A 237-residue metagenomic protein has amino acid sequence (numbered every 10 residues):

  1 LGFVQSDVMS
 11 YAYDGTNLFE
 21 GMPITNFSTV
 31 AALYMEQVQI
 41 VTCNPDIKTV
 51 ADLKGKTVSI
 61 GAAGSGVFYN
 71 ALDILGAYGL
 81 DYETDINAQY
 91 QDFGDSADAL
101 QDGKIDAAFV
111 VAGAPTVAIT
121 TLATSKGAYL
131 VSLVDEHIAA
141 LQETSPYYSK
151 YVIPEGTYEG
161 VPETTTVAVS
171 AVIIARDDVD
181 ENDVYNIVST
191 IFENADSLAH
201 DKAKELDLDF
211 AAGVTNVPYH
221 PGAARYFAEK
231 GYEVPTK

Functional and structural regions predicted by a protein language model:
L1-K54, A62: Short, glycine-/small- and polar/acidic-enriched structural segments that line small-molecule recognition paths
Q5, M9, N26, T49 (+6 more regions): Stable alpha-helical elements in mature extracytoplasmic
S6-V8, G15-N17, Y82-I174: Pocket-lining segment of extracytoplasmic ligand-binding domains
D7-Y11, E36-Q37, D46-K48, I60 (+5 more regions): Solvent-exposed loop/turn segments at secondary-structure junctions within structured extracellular/periplasmic domains
I24-F27, M35-Q37, G55, E83 (+3 more regions): Extracytoplasmic
M35-D102, G213-G222: Bilobed "Venus flytrap"/periplasmic-binding protein-like clamshell domains and structurally analogous long
K56-T57, A63-D73, Y147-P218: Ligand-binding clefts/hinges and TM-proximal coupling segments of bilobed small-molecule sensing domains
D95, D102, A112-S125, L130 (+2 more regions): An extracytoplasmic/periplasmic, membrane-proximal ligand-sensing/linker region
